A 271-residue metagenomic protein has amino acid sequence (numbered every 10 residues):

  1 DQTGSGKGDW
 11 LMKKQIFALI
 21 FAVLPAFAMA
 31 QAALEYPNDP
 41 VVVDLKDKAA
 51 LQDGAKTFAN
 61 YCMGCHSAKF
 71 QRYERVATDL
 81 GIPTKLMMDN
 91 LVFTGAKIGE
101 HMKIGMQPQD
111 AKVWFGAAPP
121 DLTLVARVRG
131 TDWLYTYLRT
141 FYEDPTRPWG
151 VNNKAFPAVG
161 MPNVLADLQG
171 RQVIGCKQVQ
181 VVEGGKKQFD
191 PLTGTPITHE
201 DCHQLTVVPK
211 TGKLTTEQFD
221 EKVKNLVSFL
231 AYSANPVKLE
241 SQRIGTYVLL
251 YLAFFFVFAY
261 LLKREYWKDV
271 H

Functional and structural regions predicted by a protein language model:
D1-L11, T193, H199: Short, Lys/Arg-enriched N-terminal segments with co-localized hydrophobic residues within the first ~10-30 amino acids
A18-A26: Bacterial N-terminal signal peptides
A26-A32: Sec/Tat signal peptide C-region and signal peptidase I cleavage site
A32-K56, S67-T78, A234-Q242: Electrostatic cytochrome c docking/interface patches
F58-K69, L226: The canonical Cys-X-X-Cys-His
G81-L192, E200, Q204-F219: Electron-transfer interface patches adjacent to heme c in soluble/periplasmic c-type cytochromes and di-/multiheme
V208-G245: Short, aromatic-rich amphipathic segments at membrane interfaces that lie adjacent to a transmembrane helix or signal
S241-T246, L250-H271: Juxtamembrane interface at the cytosolic side of transmembrane helices
